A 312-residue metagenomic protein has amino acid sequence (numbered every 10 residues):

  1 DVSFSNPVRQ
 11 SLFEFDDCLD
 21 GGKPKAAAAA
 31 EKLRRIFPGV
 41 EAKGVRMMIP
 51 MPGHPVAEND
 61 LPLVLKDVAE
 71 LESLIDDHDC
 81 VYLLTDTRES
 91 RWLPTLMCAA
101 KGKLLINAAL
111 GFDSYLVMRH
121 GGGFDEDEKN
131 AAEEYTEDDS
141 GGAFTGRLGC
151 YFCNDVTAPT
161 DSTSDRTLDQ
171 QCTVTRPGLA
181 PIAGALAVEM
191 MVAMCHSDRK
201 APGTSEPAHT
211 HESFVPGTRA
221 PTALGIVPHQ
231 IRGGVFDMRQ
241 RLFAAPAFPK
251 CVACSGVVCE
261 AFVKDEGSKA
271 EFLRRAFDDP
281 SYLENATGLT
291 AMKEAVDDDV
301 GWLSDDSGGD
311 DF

Functional and structural regions predicted by a protein language model:
D1-P50: Glycine-rich phosphate-binding loop and adjoining beta1-alpha1-beta2 segment of Rossmann-like nucleotide-binding folds
V2-V8, P52-V56, P159-D165: Short acidic/His/Gly/Ser-rich catalytic and metal-binding motifs that mark active-site loops of diverse hydrolases
P7-Q10, P55-N59, V117-H120: Short acidic, glycine/serine/threonine-rich loops at helix termini
M47-L63: ATP-dependent adenylate-handling ligase core
D60-F312: Glycine-rich phosphate/adenylate-binding loop
